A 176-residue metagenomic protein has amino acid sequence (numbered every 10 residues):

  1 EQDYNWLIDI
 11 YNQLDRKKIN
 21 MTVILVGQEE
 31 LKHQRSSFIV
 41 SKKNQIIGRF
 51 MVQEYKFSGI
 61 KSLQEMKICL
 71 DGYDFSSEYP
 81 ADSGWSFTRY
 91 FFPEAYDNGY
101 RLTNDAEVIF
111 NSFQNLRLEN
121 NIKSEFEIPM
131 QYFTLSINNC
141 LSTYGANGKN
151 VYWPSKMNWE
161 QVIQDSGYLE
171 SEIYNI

Functional and structural regions predicted by a protein language model:
Q2-D3, L14-V40: Sensor-1/coupling segment of RecA-like P-loop NTPase cores
W6-I10, C69: Alpha-helical scaffold elements adjacent to nucleotide-binding pockets in ATP/GTP-utilizing enzyme cores
I8, V40-K42: Sparse, context-dependent recognition of short Cys/His-centered cofactor- or disulfide-binding micro-motifs
D9-R16, F75: Short helix-capping and hinge/turn segments at secondary-structure transitions, especially at repeat and domain
K18-M21, I46-E54: Short glycine-/polar-rich loops that comprise or flank the Walker A/P-loop and associated switch/sensor motifs
I24-G27, Q53-S58: Conserved beta-strand segments of the P-loop GTPase G domain that flank and frequently precede/overlap
K42-M51, Q64, Y73-I176: C-terminal alpha-helical "lid" subdomain
S58-K67: A short acidic, often aromatic-flanked loop/helix-cap motif at beta-alpha or helix-coil junctions that lines enzyme
